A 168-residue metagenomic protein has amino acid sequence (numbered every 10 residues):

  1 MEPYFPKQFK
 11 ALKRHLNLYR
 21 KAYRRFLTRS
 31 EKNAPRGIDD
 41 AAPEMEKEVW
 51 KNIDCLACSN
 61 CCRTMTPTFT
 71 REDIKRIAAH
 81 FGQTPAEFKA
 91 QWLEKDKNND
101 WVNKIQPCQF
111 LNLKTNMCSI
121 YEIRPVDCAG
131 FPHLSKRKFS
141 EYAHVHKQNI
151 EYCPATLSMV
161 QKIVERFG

Functional and structural regions predicted by a protein language model:
M1-G168: Short loop/turn segments that flank or connect secondary-structure elements
